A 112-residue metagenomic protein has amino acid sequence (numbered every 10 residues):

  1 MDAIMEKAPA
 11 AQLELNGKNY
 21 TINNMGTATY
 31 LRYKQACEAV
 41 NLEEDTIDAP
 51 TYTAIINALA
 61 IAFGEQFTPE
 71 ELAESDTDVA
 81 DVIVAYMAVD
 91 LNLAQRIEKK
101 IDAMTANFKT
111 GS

Functional and structural regions predicted by a protein language model:
M1-Q12: Short acidic, Pro/Gly- and aromatic-enriched capping/linker segments at domain boundaries
A8, N19-S112: Short, surface-exposed, charged amphipathic helix/loop patches that serve as local interaction elements
L15-G17: Structural motif
